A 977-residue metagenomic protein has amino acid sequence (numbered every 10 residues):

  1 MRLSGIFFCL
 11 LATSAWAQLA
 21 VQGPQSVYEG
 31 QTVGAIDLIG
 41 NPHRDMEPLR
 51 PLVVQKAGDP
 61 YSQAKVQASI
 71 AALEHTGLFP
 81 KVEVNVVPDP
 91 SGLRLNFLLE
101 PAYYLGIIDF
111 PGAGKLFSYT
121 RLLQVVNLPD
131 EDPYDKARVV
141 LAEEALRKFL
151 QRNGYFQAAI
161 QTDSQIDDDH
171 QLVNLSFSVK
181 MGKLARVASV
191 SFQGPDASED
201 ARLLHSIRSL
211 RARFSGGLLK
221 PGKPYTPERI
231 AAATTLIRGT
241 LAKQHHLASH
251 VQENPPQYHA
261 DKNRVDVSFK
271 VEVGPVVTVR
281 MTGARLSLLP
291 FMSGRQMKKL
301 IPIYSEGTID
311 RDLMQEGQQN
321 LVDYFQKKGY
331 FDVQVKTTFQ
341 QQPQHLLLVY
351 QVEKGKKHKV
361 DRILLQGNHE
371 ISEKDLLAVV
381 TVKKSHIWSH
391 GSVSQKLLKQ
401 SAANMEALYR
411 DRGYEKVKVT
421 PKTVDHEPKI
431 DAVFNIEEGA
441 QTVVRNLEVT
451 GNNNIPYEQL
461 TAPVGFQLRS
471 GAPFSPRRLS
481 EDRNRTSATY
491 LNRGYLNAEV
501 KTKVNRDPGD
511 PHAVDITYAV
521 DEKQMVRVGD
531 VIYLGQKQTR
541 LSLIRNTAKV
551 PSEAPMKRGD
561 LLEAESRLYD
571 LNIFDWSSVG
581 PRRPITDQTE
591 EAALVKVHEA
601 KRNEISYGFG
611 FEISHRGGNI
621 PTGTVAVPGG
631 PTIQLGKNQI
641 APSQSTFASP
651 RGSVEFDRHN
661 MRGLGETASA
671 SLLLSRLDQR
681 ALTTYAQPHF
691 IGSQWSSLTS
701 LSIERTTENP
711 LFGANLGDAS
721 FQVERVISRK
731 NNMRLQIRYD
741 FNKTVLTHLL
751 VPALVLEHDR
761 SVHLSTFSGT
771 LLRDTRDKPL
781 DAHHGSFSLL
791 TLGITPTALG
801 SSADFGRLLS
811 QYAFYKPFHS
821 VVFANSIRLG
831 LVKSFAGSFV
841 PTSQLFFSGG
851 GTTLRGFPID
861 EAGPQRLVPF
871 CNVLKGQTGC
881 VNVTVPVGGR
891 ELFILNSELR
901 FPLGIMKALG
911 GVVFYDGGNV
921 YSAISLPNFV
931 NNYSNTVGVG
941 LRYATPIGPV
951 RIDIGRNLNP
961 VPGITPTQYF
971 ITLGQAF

Functional and structural regions predicted by a protein language model:
Q18-Q639, S649-R658, T667-H689, A714-G717 (+4 more regions): Periplasmic polypeptide-binding modules associated with outer-membrane biogenesis and secretion
A142, A233, G317, D482 (+9 more regions): Residues that define the transmembrane beta-barrel architecture of outer-membrane proteins
H250, Q334, K418, E499 (+15 more regions): Residue-level detector of the transmembrane beta-barrel scaffold of outer-membrane proteins
D570, A593, E604, G610-T646 (+5 more regions): C-terminal outer-membrane beta-barrel translocator/porin domains of Gram-negative envelope proteins and their
F574, A600-R602, M661-G663, F690-G692 (+6 more regions): Outer-membrane beta-barrel channels and translocator barrels
E612-S614, Q644-S649, A670-A681, T706-A714 (+3 more regions): Solvent-exposed loop/turn segments connecting transmembrane beta-strands in outer-membrane beta-barrel proteins
G652-N660, Q679-T699, G717-I727, F767-R773 (+4 more regions): Feature captures outer-membrane beta-barrel proteins of Gram-negative bacteria and organelles
L677-D759: Transmembrane beta-barrel wall of Gram-negative outer-membrane proteins
